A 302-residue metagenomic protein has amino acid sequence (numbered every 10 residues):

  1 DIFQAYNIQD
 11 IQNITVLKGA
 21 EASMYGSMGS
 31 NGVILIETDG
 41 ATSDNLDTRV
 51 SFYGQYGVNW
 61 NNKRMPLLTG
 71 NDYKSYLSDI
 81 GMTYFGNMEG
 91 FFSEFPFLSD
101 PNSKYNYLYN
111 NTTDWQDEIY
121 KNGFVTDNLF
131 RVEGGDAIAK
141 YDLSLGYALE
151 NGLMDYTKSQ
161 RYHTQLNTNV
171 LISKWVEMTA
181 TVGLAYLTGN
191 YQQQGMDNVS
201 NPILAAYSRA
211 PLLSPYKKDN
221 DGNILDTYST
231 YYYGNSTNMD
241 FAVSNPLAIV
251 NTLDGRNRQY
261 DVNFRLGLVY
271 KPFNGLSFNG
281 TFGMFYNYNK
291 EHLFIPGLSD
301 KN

Functional and structural regions predicted by a protein language model:
D1-G19: Short acidic/polar hinge/loop motifs at secondary-structure boundaries that mediate gating or recognition
I2, G29-S51, N128-F130: N-terminal periplasmic accessory domains that precede and gate Gram-negative outer-membrane beta-barrel machines
A5, G26-S27, Y120-F124, E133 (+2 more regions): Short sequence motifs at beta-strands and strand-loop junctions characteristic of Gram-negative outer-membrane
I8, A41, V125, D136-A137 (+2 more regions): Outer-membrane beta-barrel channels and translocator barrels
T38, F130-D136, T164-V170, F264-Y270: Residues on the lipid-exposed face of transmembrane beta-strands in outer-membrane beta-barrel proteins
S43-N111, G152-T157, H163, N167-D261 (+1 more regions): Surface-exposed loop/interface segments of Gram-negative outer-membrane beta-barrel transport/assembly proteins
K104-E133, A137, D300-N302: Outer-membrane beta-barrel transmembrane domain signature of Gram-negative proteins, especially the mid-to-C-terminal
